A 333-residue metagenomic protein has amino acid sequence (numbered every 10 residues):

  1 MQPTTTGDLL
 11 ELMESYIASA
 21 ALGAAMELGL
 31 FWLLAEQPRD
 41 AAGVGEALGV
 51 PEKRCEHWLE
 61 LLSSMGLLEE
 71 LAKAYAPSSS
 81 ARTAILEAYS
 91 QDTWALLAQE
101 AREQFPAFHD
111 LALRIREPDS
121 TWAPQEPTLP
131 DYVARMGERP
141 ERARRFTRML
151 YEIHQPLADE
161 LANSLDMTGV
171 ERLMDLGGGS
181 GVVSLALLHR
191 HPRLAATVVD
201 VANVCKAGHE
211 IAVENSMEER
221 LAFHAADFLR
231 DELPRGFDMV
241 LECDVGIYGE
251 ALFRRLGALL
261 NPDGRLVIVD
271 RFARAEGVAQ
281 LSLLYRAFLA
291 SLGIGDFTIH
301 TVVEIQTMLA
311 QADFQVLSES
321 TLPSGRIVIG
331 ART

Functional and structural regions predicted by a protein language model:
M1-S64, E69-E70, M167, R172 (+1 more regions): Alpha-helical subdomain
L12-Y16, L22-A25, W32-L33, K53-E171: Conserved Class I S-adenosyl-L-methionine-dependent methyltransferase catalytic core
